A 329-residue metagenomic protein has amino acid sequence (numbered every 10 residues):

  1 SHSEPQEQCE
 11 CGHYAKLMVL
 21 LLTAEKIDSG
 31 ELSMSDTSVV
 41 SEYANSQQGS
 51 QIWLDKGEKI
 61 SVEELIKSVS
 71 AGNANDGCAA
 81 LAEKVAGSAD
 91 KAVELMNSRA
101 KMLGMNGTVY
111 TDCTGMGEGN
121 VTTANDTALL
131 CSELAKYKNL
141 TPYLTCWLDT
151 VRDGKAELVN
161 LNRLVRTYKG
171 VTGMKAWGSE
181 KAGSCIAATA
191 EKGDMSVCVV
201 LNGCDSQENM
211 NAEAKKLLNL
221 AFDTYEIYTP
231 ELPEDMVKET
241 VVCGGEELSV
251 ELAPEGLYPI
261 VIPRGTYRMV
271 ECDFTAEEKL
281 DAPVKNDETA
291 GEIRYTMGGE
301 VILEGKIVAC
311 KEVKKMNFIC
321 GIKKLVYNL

Functional and structural regions predicted by a protein language model:
S1-N125, S132-K138: Active-site-adjacent loops and short helices of periplasmic peptidoglycan-processing enzymes
M105-V109, E118-L329: Domain-terminus/edge residues, biased toward the C-terminal soluble/receptor-binding domains of extracytoplasmic
